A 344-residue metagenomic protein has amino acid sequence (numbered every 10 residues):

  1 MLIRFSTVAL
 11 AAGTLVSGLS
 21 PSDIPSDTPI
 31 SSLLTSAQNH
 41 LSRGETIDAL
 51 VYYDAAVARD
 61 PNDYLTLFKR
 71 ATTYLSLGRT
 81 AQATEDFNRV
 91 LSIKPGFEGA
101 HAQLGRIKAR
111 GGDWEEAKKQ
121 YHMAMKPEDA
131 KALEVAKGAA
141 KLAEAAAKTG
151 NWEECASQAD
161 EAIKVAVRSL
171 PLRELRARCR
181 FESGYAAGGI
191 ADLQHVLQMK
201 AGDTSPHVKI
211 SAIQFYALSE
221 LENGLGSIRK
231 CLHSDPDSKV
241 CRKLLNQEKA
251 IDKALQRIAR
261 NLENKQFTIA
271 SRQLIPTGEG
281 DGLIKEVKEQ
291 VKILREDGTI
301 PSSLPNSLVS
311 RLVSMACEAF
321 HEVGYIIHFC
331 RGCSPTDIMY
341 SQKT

Functional and structural regions predicted by a protein language model:
T28-R59, G138-V165, Q256-G280, M315 (+1 more regions): Alpha-helical segment of the N-proximal tetratricopeptide repeat
P29, D63, F97, W114 (+7 more regions): Residue-level recognition of tetratricopeptide repeat
S42, S76, R110, A145-T149 (+6 more regions): Register position in tetratricopeptide repeats
A56, R89-V90, M123-A124, E161-A162 (+4 more regions): Canonical positions in the second alpha-helix
R59, I93, P127, V165 (+3 more regions): Structural marker of alpha-solenoid helical repeat scaffolds
K69, Q103, V135, K141 (+4 more regions): Canonical tetratricopeptide repeat
